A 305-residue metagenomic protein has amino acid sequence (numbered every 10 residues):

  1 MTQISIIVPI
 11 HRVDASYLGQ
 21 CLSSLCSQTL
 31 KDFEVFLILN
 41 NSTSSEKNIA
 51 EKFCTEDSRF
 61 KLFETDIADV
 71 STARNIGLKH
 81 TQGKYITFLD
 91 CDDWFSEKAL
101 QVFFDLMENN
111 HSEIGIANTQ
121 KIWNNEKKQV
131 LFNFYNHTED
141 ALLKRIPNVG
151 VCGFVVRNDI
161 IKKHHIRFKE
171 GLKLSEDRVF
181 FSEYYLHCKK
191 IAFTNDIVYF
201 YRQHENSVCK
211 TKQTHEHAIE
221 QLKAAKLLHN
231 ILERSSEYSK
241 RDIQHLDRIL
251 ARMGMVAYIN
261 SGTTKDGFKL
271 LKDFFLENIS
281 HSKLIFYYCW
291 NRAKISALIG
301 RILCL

Functional and structural regions predicted by a protein language model:
M1-K223: Nucleotide-sugar donor-binding/catalytic module of glycosyltransferases that assemble extracellular/cell-envelope
K47, E51, E139-L143, H229 (+5 more regions): Generic detector of well-ordered alpha-helical segments enriched in charged/polar residues, highlighting helical
T81, S239, H281-S282: Intrinsically disordered, low-complexity coil/linker segments enriched for acidic/polar and small residues
L186, K226-N230, V256-N260: Short glycine/serine- and small hydrophobic-enriched flexible loop segments
V198-H204, T211-E237, T263-I279: Catalytic core of nucleotide-sugar-dependent glycosyltransferases
Y238-D247: All-alpha amphipathic helical-bundle segments outside canonical DNA-binding/catalytic cores that form hydrophobic
L246-V256: Amphipathic alpha-helical repeat scaffolds of TPR domains
S261-L305: Membrane-interface aromatic/basic loop that binds lipid-linked glycans or pyrophosphate carriers, typified by
